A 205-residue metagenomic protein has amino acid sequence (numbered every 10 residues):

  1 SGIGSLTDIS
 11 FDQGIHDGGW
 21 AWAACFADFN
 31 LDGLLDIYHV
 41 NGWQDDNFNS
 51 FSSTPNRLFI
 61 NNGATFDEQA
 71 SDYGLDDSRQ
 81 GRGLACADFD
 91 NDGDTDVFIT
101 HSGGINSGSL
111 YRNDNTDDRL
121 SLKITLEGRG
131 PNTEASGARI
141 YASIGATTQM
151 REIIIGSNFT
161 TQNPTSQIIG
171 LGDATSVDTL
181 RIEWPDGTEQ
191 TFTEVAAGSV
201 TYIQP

Functional and structural regions predicted by a protein language model:
S1-N113: Beta-propeller blade termini and top-face loops
N62-P205: Gly/Ser/Thr/Pro-enriched helix-cap/hinge segments flanking short amphipathic alpha-helices
